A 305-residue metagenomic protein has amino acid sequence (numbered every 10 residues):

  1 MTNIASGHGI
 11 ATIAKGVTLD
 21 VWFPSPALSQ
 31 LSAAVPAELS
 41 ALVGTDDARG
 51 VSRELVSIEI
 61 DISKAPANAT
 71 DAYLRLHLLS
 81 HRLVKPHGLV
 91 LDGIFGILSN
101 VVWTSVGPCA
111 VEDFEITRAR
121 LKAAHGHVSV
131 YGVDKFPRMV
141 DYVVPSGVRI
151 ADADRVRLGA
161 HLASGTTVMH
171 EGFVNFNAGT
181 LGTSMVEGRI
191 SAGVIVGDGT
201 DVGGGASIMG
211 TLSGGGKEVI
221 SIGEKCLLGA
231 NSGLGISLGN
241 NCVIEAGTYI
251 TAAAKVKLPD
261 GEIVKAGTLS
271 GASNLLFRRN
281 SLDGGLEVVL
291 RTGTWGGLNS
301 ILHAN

Functional and structural regions predicted by a protein language model:
M1-P145, S270-N305: Terminal amphipathic alpha-helical/low-complexity segments used for targeting or macromolecular assembly
D141-Y142, D154, A230, E262-V264: A generic local structural motif
V148, D154-V156, A160-L162, T166-V168 (+8 more regions): A structural motif detector for beta-strand N-caps
G197, L258, N280-L282: Acidic surface patches and DE-rich sequence motifs
E218, L269: Short acidic-hydrophobic sequence patches enriched in Asp/Glu that either
N240-N241, V256-K257, R291-T292: Composition- and surface-driven signal marking solvent-exposed, interaction-prone regions in large proteins
A253-T268: A conserved acidic, glycine/proline-rich C-terminal tail/linker
